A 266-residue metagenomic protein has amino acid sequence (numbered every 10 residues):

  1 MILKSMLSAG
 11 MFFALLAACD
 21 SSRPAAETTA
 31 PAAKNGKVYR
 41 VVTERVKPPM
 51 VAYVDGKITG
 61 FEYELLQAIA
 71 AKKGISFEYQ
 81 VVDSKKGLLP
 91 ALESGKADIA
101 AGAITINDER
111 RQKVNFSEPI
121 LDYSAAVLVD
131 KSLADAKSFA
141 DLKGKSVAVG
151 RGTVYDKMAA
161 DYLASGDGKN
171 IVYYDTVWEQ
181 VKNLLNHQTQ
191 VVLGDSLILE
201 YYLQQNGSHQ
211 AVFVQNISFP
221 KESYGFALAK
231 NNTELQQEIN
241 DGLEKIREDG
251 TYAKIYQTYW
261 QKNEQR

Functional and structural regions predicted by a protein language model:
L16-A18: C-terminal motif of bacterial Sec signal peptides marking the signal peptidase cleavage site
A26-A103, D249: Extracytoplasmic small-molecule ligand-binding "clamshell" domains of the periplasmic binding protein/Venus flytrap
T28-T29, V129-V147: Flexible hinge/capping segments at coil-to-helix
Y39-T43, T59, F139-Y155: Short loop->beta-strand "edge-of-pocket" segments that line small-molecule binding or catalytic clefts across diverse
E44-R45, L121-D130, S196, E200-E244 (+1 more regions): Periplasmic-binding protein-like
Y53, L66-I75, Y155-Y174, L203-S208 (+1 more regions): Ligand-binding cleft/hinge of the Venus flytrap
Q80-P90, V172-N183: Short helix-initiation/N-cap motifs at beta->coil->alpha
K86, I104-Q112, M158-Y162, N183-N186 (+1 more regions): A ligand-binding cleft/hinge motif common to bilobed small-molecule-binding domains
